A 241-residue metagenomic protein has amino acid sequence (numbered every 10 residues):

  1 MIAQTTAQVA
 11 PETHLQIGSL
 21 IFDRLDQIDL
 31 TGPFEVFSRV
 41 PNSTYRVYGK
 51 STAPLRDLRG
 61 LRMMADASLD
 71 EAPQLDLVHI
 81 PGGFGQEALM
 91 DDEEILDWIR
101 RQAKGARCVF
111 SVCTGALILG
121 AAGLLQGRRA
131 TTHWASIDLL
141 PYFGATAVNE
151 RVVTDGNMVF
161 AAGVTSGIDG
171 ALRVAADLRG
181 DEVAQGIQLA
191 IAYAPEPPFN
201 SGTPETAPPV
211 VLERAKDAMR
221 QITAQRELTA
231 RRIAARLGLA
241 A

Functional and structural regions predicted by a protein language model:
M1-V109, L117-A121, I137-L139, A147-N149 (+1 more regions): Extended, subdomain-level signal for the structured scaffold at the beginning of enzyme domains
D29, G163-G170: Catalytic-loop motifs flanking and including active-site residues across diverse enzymes
V109-F110, T131, V148, V159: Structural detector of well-ordered beta-strand residues that form the stable sheet scaffold of enzyme domains
L125-V152: A conserved active-site-flanking secondary-structure segment within enzyme catalytic domains
T131, A135, S166-D169, E182: Generic recognition of short, well-ordered alpha-helical interface segments
N157-G163: A short glycine-threonine-serine/GTX helix/turn-capping micro-motif
